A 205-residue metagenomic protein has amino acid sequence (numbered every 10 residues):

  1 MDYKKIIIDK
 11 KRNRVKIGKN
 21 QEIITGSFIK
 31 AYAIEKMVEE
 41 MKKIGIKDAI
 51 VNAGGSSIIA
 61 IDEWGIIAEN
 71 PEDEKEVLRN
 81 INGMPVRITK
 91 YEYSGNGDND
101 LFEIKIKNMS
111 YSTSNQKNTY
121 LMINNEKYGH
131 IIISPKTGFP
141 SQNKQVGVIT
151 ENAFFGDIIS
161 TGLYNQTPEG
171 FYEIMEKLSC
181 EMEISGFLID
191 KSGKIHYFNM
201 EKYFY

Functional and structural regions predicted by a protein language model:
M1-Y205: Mature catalytic core of soluble alpha/beta enzymes
